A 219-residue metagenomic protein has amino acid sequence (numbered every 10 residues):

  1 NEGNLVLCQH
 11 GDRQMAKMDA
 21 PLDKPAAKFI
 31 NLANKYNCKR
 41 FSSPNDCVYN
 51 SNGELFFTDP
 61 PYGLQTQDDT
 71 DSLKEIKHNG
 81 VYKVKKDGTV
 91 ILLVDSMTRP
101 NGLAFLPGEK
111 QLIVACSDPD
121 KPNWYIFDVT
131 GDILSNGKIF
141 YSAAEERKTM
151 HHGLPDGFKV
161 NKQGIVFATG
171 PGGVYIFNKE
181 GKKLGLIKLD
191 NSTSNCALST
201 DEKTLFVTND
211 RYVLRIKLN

Functional and structural regions predicted by a protein language model:
N1-Q9, Y36-L55, E75-G80, L93-Q111 (+3 more regions): Beta-rich, blade/repeat-based domains predominating in secreted/periplasmic proteins but also intracellular
H10, P60-Y62, S117-P119, P171 (+2 more regions): Short loop/turn segments immediately following the C-termini of beta-strands
D12-S72, H78: Asp-box/WD-like beta-propeller blade repeats and closely related beta-sheet repeat scaffolds
Q14-A16, N79-Y82, N123-Y125, G173-Y175 (+1 more regions): A short loop-to-beta-strand structural motif that recurs across blades of beta-propeller domains
M18-K24, I126-L134, K217-N219: Short loop/turn segments immediately following beta-strands, especially the blade-tip and inter-blade linker loops
L22-I30, V84-I91, G131-K138, K182-G185: Beta-strand initiation motifs
D59, K85, V94-M97, P107 (+2 more regions): Short, structured patches in soluble enzyme cores that scaffold and shape functional sites
I113-V114, P119-R147, G153: Anionic-ligand binding region
